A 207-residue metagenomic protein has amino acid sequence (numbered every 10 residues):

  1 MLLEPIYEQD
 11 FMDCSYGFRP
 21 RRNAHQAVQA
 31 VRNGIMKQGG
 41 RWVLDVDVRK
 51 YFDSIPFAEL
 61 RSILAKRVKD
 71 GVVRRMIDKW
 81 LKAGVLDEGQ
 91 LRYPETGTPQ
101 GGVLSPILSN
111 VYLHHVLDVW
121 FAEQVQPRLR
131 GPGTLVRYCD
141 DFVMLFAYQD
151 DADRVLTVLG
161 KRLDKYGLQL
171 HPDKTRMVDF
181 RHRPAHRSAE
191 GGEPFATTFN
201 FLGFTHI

Functional and structural regions predicted by a protein language model:
D10-R181, G191-F201: Conserved polymerase palm-domain catalytic core
A185-S188: Short low-complexity, flexible loop/linker segments enriched in glycine and/or proline with clustered acidic
F204-I207: Basic, alpha-helical interaction scaffolds
